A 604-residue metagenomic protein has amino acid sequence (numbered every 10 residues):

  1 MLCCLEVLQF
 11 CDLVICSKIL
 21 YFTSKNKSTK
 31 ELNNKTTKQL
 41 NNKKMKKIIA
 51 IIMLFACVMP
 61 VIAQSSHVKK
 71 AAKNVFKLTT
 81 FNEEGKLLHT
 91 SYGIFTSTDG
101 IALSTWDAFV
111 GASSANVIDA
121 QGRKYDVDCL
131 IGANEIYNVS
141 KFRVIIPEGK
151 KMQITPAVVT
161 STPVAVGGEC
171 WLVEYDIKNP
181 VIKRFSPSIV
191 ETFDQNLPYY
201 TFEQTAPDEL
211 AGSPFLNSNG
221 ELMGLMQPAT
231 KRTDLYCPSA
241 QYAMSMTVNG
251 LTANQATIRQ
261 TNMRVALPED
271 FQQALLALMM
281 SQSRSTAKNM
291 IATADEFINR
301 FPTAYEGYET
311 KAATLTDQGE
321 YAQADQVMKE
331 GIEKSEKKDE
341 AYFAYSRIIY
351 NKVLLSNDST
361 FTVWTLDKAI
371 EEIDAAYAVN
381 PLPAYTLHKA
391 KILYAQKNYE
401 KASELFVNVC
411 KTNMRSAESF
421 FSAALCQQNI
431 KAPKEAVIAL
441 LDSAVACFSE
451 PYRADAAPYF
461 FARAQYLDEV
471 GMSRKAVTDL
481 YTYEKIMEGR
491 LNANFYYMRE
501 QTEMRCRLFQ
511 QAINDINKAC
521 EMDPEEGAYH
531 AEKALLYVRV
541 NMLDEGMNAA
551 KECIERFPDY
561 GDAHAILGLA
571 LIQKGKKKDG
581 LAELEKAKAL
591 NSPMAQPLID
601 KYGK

Functional and structural regions predicted by a protein language model:
Q64, F81-T105, K124-D126, G212: A conserved glycine-rich beta-strand in the N-terminal activation segment of trypsin-fold
Q64-H67, K150-Y199, A206-A211, M226-C237 (+1 more regions): Flexible, gly/ser-rich surface segments that form the specificity/activation loops bordering the active-site cleft
S65-V68, K150-K151, L225-N289, T293: C-terminal cap/linker of serine protease catalytic domains
S97-E169, K178-V181, Q204: Conserved active-site neighborhood of the chymotrypsin/trypsin-like protease fold
M290, A324, A369, A402 (+5 more regions): Single-residue signature of alpha-solenoid repeat helices
Y305-E306, K338-F343, P381-A384, S416-E418 (+5 more regions): Helix-start (N-cap) detector for alpha-helical repeat units in TPR-like alpha-solenoids, especially tetratricopeptide
D317, N351-K352, A395, N429-I430 (+4 more regions): Register position in tetratricopeptide repeats
